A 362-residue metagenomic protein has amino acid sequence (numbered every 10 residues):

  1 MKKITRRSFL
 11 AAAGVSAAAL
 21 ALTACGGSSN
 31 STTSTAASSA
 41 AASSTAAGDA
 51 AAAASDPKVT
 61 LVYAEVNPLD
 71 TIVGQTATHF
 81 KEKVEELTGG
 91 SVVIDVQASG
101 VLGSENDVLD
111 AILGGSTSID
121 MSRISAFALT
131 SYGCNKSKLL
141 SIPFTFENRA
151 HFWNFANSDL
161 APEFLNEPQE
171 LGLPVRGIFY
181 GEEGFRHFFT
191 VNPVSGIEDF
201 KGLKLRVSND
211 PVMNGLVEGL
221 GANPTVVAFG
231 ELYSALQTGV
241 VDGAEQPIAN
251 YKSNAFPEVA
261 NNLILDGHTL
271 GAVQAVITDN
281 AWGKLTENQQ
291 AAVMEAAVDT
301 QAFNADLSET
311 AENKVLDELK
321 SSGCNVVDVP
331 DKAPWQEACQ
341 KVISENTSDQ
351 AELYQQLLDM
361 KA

Functional and structural regions predicted by a protein language model:
M1-L20: N-terminal secretory signal peptides and thylakoid transit peptides that target proteins across membranes
K3-I4, G14, G26-N30, A36 (+4 more regions): N-terminal secretory/targeting leader peptides
L22-A24: C-terminal segment of classical bacterial N-terminal signal peptides
T32-S39, S43-T45: Intrinsically disordered, low-complexity repeat and linker tracts
N154: Short beta-strand-centered segments that line the small-molecule binding cleft or hinge of alpha/beta clamshell
L165-N166: Glycine-centered hinge/linker elements that transmit conformational signals in sensory and ligand-binding systems
